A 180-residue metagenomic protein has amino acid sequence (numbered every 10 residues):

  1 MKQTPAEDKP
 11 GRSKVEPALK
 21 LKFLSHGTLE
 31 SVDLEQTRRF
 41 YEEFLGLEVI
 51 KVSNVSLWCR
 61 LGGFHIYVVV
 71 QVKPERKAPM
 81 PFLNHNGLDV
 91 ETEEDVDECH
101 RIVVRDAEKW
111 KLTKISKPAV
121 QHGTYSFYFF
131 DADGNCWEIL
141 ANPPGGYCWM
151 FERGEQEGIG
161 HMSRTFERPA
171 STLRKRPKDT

Functional and structural regions predicted by a protein language model:
K2-E35, N86, G146-T180: N-terminal beta-strand motif that seeds the catalytic metal site of vicinal oxygen chelate
P5-A6, E48-F82, V90, C136-N142: Conserved short beta-strand elements that form part of the metal-binding/catalytic scaffold of enzyme active sites
K20-F23, P79-L83, V120-Q121: Short glycine-enriched loop/turn motifs at secondary-structure junctions
H26-T28, W58, H85-G87, S126-Y128: Short aromatic/hydrophobic contact patches that present stacked aromatics for nucleic-acid/ligand binding
D33-L34, G87-C136, R164-K178: Vicinal oxygen chelate
T37-E42, G134: Conserved active-site tyrosine of GNAT-family acetyltransferases
Y41, H100, F151: Short, flexible helix/strand-to-coil boundary loops that buttress conserved ligand/catalytic motifs in alpha/beta
F44-I50, V104, E108-K109: Conserved acetyl-CoA-binding loop of GNAT-fold acetyltransferases
